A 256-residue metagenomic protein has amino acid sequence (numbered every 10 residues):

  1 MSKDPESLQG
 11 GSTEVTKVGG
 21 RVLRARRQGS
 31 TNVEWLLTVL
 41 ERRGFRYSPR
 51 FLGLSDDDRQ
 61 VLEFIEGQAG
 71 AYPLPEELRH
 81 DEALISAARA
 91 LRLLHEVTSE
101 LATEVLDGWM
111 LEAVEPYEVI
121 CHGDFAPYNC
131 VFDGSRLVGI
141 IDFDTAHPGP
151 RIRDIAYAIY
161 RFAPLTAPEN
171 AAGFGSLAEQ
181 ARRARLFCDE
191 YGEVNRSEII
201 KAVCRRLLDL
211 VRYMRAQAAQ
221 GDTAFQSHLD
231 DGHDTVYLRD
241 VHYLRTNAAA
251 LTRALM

Functional and structural regions predicted by a protein language model:
S2-T38, G53-D56, V61-E63, A69-E77: ATP-binding glycine-rich loop module of kinase domains
T13-K17, F51, W109-D154, P164: Active-site acidic catalytic loop and adjacent metal/ATP-binding pocket of ATP-dependent phosphoryl transfer enzymes
E41-L54: Conserved HxN/HPN-centered segment at the entrance to the catalytic loop of eukaryotic protein kinase-like domains
P73-E77, H147-G149, T166-A172: Short, polar/flexible loop-turn hinges at active-site or ligand-entry regions and domain interfaces
P73-L106, E118-G123, Y128-D133, A184-E193: Conserved kinase catalytic-core helix
I155-Y191, L208-Q217: Active-site activation/catalytic loop segments of kinase-like enzymes and analogous catalytic loops in related
F187-L229: Glycine/small-residue-rich hydrophobic helix-like segments
V211-M256: ATP/Mg2+ or Mg2+-diphosphate-binding catalytic cores that bind nucleotide phosphates or diphosphates via glycine-rich
